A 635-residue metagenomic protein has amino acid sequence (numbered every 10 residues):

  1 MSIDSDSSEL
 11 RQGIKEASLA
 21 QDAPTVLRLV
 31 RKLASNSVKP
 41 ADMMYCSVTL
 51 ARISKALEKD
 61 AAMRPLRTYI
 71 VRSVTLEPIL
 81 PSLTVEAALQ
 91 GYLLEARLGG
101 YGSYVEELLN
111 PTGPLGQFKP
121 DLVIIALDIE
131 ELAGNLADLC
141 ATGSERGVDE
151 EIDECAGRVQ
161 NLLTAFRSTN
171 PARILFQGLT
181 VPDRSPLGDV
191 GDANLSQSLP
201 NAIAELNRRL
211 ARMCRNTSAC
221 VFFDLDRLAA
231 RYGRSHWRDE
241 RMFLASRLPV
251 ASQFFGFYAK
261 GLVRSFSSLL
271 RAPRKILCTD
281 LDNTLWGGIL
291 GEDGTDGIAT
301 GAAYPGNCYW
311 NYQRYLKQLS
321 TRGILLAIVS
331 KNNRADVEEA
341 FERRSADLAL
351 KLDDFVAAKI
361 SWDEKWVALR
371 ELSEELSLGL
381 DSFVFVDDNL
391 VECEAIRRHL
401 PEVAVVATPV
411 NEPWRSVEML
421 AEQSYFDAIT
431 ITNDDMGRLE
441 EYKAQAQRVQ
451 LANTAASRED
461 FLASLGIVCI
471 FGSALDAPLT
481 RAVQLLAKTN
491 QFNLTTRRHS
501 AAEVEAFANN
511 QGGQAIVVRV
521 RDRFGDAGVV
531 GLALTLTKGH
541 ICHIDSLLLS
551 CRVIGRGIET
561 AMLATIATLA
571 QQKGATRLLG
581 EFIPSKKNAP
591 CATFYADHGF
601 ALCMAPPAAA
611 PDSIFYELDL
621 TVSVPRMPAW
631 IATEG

Functional and structural regions predicted by a protein language model:
S2-A23, R28, K32, A56-P65 (+5 more regions): Alpha-helical cap/lid subdomain in secreted, periplasmic, or secretory-pathway luminal O-acyl-processing enzymes
L66-P81, G102, D282-L285: Catalytic nucleophile-elbow at a beta strand-turn-alpha helix junction centered on a G-D-S/GDSL motif, marking
K275-L290: Asp-based phosphoryl-transfer active-site loop
N307, N311-R343, A358-K359, R481 (+4 more regions): Substrate-recognition element of Asp-dependent hydrolases with the DxDx(T/V) motif
L369-L390, I396: Conserved Lys-Pro-Asp/Glu-containing loop-to-beta segment of HAD-superfamily phosphomonoesterases, centered on
E375, R397, P401-L465, T568-G635: Terminal substrate-recognition subdomain of acyl/acetyltransferases
A474-C542, S546-L549: A conserved beta-strand-loop-helix scaffold within acyl/acetyltransferase catalytic domains
R523, V529-L602, P606: Acyl-donor binding region in acyl/amide transferases
